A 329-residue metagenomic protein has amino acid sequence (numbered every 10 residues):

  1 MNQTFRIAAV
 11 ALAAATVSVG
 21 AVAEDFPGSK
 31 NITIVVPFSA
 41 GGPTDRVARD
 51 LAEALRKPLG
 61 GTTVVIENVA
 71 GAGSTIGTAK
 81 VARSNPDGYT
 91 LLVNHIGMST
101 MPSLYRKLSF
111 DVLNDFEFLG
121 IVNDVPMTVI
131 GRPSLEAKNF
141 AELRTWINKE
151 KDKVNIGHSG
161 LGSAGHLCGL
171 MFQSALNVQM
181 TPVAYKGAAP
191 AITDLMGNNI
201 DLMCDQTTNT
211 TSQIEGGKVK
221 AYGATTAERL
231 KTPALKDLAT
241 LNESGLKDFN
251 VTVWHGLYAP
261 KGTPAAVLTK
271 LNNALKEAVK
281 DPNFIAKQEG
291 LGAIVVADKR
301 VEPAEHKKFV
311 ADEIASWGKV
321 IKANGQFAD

Functional and structural regions predicted by a protein language model:
M1-A9: Bacterial N-terminal signal peptides that target proteins for export
A8-T16: Bacterial N-terminal signal peptides
S18-G20: N-terminal signal peptide c-region/cleavage motif recognized by signal peptidases
A23-N114, K153-N155, N177-Q206, Q213 (+2 more regions): N-terminal (or domain-start) structured segment
F26-G28, R83-T90, S103-P190, L241 (+1 more regions): Hinge/capping helix and adjacent helix->loop/strand transition within the periplasmic-binding protein
S29-N31, E243, A265-D329: An extracytoplasmic/periplasmic, membrane-proximal ligand-sensing/linker region
K138, T210-K280, I285, D312-A315: C-terminal lobe and pocket-closing loops of periplasmic/extracytoplasmic Venus-flytrap solute-binding proteins
